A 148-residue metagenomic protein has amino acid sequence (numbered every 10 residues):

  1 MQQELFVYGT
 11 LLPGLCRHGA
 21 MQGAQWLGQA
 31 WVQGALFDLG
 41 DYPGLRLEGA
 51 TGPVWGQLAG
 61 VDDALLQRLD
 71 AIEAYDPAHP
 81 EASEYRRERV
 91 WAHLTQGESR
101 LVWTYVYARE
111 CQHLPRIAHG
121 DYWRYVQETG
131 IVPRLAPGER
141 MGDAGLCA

Functional and structural regions predicted by a protein language model:
M1-A148: Glycine-aromatic micro-motifs
